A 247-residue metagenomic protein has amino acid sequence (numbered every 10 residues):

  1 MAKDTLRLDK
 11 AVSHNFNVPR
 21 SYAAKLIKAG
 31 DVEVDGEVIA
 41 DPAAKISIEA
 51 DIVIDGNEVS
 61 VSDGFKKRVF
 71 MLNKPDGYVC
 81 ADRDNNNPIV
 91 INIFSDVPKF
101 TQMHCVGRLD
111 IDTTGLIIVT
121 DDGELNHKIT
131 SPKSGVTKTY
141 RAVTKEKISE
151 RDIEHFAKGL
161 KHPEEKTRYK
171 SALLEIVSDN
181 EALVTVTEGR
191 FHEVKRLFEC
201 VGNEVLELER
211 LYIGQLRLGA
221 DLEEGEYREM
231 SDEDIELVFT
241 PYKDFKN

Functional and structural regions predicted by a protein language model:
A2-N247: Basic, flexible Lys/Arg- and Gly-enriched helix-loop patches that mediate nucleic-acid binding at interfaces with rRNA
